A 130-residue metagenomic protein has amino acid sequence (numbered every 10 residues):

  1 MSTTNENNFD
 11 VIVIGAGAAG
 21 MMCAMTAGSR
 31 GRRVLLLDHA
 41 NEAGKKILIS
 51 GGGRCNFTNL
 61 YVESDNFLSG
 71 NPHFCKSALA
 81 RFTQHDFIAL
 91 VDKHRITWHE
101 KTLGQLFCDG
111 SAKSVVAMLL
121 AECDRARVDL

Functional and structural regions predicted by a protein language model:
S2, H39, A126-L130: Domain-scale detector for complete catalytic domains at protein termini or as standalone homologs
T4-A19, L35: Beta1/beta-strand and adjacent pyrophosphate-binding region of the FAD-binding site in flavoprotein oxidoreductases
I12, G28-G52: Glycine-rich FAD pyrophosphate-binding loop
A16-A19, C23-G28: Small-residue (primarily alanine) positions within well-ordered alpha-helices, especially packing/interaction faces
C23, H39, V115-L119: General structural feature for long, well-ordered alpha-helical segments within catalytic domains of soluble enzymes
G51-N56, A117-M118: Short, hinge-like loop/turn segments at secondary-structure boundaries
R54-T102: Glycine-rich active-site loop/strand segments that organize a redox cofactor
R81-L130: Feature captures the FAD/FMN-dependent oxidoreductase FAD-binding
